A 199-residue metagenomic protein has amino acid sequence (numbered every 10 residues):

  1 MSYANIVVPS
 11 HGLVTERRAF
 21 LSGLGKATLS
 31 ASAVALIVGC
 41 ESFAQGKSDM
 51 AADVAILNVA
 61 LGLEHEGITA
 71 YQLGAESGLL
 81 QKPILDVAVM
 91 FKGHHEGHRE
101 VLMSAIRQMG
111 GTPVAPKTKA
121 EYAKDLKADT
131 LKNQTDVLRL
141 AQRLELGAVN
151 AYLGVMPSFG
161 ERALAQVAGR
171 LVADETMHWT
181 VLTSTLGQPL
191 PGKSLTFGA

Functional and structural regions predicted by a protein language model:
S2-T15, G23-L29, L36-I37, E41-A199: All-alpha RGS (Regulator of G-protein Signaling) helical domain and cognate RGS-like helical scaffolds
